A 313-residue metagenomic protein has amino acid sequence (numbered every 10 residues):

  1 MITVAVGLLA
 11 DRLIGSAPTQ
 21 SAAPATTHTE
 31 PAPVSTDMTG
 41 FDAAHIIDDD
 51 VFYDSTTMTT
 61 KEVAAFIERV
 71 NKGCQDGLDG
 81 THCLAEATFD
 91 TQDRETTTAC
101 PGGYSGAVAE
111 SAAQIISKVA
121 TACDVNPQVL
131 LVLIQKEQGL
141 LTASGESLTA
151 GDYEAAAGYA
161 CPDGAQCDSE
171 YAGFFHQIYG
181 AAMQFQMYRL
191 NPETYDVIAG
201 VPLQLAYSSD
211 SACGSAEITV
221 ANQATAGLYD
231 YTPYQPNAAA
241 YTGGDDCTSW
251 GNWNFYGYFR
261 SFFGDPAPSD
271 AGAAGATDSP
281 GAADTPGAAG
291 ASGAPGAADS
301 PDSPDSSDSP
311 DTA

Functional and structural regions predicted by a protein language model:
M1-G73, A160-P295, D299-P304, D308-A313: Non-catalytic cell-wall polysaccharide-engagement segments
V51-Q138: Export/targeting segments at the very N-terminus of extracytoplasmic proteins
T81, G151, A199-G200: Residue-level signal for alpha-helical context at structural boundaries
C100-G103, L140-A172: Substrate-binding clefts and substrate-entry loops adjacent to catalytic sites of polymer-processing enzymes acting on
S105-A113, A122-P127, T149-D152, C167-I178 (+1 more regions): Solvent-exposed, acidic/flexible segments
C123, E137-S147, Y188: Amphipathic alpha-helical interaction segments
V125, L130-Q135, A156-Y159, F174-Q177 (+1 more regions): Long, contiguous hydrophobic alpha-helical segments, chiefly transmembrane helices and signal peptides
Q128-L131, T142-S147, T194: Short, solvent-exposed secondary-structure capping/transition elements
